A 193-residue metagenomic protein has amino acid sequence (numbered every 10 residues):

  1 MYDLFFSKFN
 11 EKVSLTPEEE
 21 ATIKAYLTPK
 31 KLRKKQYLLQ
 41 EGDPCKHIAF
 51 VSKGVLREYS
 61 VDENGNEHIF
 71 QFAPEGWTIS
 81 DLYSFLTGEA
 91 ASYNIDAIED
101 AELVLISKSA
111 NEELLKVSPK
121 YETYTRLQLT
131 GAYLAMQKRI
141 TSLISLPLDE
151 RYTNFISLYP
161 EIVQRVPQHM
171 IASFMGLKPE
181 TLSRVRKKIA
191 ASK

Functional and structural regions predicted by a protein language model:
M1-T28, S84: Cyclic nucleotide-binding regulatory module and flanking cytosolic helices
F5-F6, A132-T141: Short, Lys/Arg-enriched N-terminal segment that forms or immediately precedes the first helix of a structured domain
K35, K46, F50-Y59, E75-G76: Glycine- and acidic-residue-biased ligand/ion/polar-headgroup-sensing regions
L38-D43: Short phosphate-coordinating micro-motif centered on Lys-Gly-acidic
Y59-V61, I98: A generic structural motif
S60, N66-I69: Compact nucleic-acid interaction/catalytic patches
I69-R126: Cyclic-nucleotide recognition modules
L146-K193: Phosphate-/nucleic-acid-contacting segments
